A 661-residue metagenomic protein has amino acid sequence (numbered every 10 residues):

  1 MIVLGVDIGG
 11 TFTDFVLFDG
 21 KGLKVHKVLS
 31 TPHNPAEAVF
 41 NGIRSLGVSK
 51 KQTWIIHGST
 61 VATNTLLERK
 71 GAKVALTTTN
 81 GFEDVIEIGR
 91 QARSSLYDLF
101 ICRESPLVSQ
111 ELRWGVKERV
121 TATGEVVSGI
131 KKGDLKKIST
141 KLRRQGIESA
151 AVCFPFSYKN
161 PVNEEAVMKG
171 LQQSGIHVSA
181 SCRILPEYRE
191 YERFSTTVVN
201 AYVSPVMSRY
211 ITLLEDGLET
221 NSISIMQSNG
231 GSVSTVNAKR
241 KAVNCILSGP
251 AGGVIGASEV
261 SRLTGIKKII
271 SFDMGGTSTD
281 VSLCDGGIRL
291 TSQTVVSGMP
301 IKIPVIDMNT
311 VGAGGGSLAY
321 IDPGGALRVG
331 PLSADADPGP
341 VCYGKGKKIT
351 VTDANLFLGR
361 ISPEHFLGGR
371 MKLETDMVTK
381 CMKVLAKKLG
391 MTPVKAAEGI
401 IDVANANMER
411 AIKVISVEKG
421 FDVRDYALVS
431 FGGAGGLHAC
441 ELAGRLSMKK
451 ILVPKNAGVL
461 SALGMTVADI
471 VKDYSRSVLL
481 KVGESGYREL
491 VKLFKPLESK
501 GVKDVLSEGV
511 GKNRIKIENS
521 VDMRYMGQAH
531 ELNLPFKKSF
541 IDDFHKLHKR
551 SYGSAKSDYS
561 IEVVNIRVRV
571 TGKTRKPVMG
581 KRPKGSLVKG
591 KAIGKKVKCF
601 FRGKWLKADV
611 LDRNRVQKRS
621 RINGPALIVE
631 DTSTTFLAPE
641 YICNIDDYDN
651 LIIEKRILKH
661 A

Functional and structural regions predicted by a protein language model:
M1-A75, S128-A151, E165-I184, P205 (+11 more regions): N-terminal glycine/serine-rich phosphate-binding loop of ATP-dependent small-molecule kinases, especially carbohydrate
G5, D14, V25, L29 (+9 more regions): Conserved phosphate-binding loops in N-terminal lobes of ATP-dependent enzymes of the actin/Hsp70/sugar-kinase
I8, G133, K137-K141, Q145-E148 (+9 more regions): C-terminal, non-catalytic interaction/recognition modules in large multi-subunit enzymes and RNPs
F15-G20, H26-T31, A75-G81, I101-R103 (+3 more regions): Glycine-rich phosphate-binding loop of actin/hexokinase-like ATP-binding domains
A36, G42-L46, S181-R189, R193-T196 (+5 more regions): ATP-dependent carbohydrate kinase catalytic cores
T79-G81, P155-S157, R183-L185, S228-G230 (+6 more regions): Short, ordered loop/turn segments at secondary-structure junctions
C153-T197, A201, V563, R567-S586 (+1 more regions): Terminal amphipathic helices with adjacent charged low-complexity linkers/tails
